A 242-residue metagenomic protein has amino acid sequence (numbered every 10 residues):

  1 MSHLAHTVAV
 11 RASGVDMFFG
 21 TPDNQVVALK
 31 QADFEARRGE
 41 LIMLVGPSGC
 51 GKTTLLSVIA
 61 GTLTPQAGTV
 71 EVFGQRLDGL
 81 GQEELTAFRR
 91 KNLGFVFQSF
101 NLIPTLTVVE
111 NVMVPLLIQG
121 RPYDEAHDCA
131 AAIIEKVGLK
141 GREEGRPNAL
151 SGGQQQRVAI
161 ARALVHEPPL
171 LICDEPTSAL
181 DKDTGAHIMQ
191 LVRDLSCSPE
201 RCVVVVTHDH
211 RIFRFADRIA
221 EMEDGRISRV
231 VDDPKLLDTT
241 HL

Functional and structural regions predicted by a protein language model:
M1-F18, R229-L242: ABC-family P-loop ATPase nucleotide-binding domain
T7-E223: ABC family nucleotide-binding domain
E84, R226, P234: Residue-level detector of flexible, active-site-proximal loop/helix-junction positions within diverse enzyme catalytic
